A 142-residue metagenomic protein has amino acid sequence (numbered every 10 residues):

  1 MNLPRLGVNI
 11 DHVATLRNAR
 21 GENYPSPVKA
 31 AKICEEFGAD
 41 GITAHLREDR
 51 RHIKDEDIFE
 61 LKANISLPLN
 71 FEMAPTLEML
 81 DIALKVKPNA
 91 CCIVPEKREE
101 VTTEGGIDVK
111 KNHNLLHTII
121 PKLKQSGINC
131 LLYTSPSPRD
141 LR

Functional and structural regions predicted by a protein language model:
M1-N64, P68-L69, K85-V86: Conserved N-terminal beta1-alpha1 strand-loop-helix module at the mouth
R5, I65-N70, K122-L132: Short beta-strand/loop segments at the ligand-binding rim of alpha/beta enzyme cores
N9, C92, Y133: Conserved beta-strand segments that form the floor/walls of ligand-binding pockets within enzyme and binding domains
D11-V13, R47-D49, E72-E78, E96 (+1 more regions): Active-site beta-loop-alpha junctions enriched in small/polar residues
D49-L61, E78-M79, V101-T118: Active-site-adjacent beta->alpha loops and helix N-cap segments on the catalytic face of soluble alpha/beta enzymes
L69-K110: Glycine/small-residue-rich loop that forms an oxyanion/phosphate-binding "nest" at active or ligand-binding sites
Y133-R142: Single conserved hydrophobic/aromatic residue that forms the stacking wall/gate of nucleotide- or nucleobase-binding
